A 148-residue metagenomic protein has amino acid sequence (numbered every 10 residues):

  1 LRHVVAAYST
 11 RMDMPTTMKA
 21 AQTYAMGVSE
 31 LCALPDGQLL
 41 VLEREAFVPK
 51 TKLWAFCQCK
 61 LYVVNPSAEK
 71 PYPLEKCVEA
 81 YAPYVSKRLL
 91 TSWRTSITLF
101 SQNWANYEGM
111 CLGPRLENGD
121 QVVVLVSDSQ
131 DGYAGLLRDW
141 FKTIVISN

Functional and structural regions predicted by a protein language model:
L1-N148: Sequence/structural signature of beta-propeller domains
